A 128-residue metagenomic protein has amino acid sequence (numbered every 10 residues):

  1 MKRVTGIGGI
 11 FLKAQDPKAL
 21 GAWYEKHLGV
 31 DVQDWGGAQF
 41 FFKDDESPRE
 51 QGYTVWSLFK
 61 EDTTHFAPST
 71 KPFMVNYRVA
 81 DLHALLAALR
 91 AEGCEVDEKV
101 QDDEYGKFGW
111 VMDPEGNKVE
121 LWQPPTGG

Functional and structural regions predicted by a protein language model:
M1-G6, W35, L86-G128: Vicinal oxygen chelate
K2-T5, F11-V55, A91: Core segments of cupin and vicinal oxygen chelate
I7-Q15, D62-L89, K107-M112, N117: Vicinal oxygen chelate
A22, K26, A80-A91, E95: Replace "anionic and nucleotidyl ligands
F41, S57-F59, W122: Residues in well-ordered beta-strands of folded domains
D45, S57-F66: A solvent-exposed interaction/effector surface
W56, F73, E92-C94: Short intrinsically disordered coil segments
